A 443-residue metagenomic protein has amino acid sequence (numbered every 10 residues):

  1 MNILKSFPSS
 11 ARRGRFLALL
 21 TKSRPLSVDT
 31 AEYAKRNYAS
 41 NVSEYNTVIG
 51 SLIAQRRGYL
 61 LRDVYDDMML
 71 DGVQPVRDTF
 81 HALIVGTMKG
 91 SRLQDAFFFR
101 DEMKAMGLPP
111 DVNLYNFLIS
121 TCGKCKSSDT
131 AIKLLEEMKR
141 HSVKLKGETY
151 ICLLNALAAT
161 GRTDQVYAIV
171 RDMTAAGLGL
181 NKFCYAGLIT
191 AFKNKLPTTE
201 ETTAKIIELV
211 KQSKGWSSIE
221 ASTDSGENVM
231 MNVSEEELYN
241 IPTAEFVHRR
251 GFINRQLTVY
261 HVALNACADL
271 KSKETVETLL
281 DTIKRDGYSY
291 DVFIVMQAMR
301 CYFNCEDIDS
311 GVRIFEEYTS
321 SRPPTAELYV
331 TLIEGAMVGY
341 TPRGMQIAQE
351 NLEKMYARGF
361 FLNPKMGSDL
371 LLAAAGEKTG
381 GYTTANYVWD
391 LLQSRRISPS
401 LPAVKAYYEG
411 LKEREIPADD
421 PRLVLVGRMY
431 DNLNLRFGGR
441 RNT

Functional and structural regions predicted by a protein language model:
M1-Y38, L433-T443: N-terminal mitochondrial targeting presequence
F16-L20, R24-Q74: N-terminal segments that cap or nucleate solenoid repeat domains
R36-N37, G72, S91, G107 (+7 more regions): Inter-helix linker motif
S40, G58, T160-E327, L332-M337 (+4 more regions): Core solenoid repeat modules with strong leucine/isoleucine-rich periodicity, prominently canonical LRR arrays but also
N41-N46, G50, L61, V76-H81 (+22 more regions): Pentatricopeptide repeat
L52, T87, C122, L157 (+6 more regions): Residue at a conserved register position within TPR or TPR-like alpha-solenoid repeats
A54-R62, D67-K146, R162: Tandem repeat protein-protein interaction scaffolds, dominated by ankyrin-repeat arrays but also generalizing to other
G380-T443: C-terminal interaction modules of eukaryotic adaptor/scaffold proteins
